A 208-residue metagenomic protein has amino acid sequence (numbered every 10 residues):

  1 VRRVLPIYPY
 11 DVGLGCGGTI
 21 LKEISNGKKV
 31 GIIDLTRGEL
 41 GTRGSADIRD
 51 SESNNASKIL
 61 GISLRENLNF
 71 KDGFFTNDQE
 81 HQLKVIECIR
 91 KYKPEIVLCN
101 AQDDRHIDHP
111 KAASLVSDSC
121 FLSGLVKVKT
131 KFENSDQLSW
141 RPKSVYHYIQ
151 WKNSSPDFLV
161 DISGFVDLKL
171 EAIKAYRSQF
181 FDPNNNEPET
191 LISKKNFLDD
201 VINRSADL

Functional and structural regions predicted by a protein language model:
V1-R2, D78-L208: Metal-dependent de-N-acetylase/amidase catalytic core
V1-Y92: Active-site rim/loop-helix segments in enzyme catalytic domains that contact anionic ligands
